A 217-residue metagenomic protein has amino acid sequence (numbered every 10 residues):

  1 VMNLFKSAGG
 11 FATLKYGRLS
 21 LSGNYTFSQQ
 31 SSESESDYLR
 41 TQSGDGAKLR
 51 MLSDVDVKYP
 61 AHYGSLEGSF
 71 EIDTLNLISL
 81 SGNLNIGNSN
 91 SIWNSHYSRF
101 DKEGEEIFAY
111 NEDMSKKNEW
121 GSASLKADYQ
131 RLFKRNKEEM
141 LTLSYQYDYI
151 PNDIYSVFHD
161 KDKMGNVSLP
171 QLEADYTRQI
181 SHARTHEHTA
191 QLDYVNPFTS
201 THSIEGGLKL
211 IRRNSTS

Functional and structural regions predicted by a protein language model:
V1-G9, L14-S217: Primarily recognizes Gram-negative and organellar outer-membrane beta-barrels
